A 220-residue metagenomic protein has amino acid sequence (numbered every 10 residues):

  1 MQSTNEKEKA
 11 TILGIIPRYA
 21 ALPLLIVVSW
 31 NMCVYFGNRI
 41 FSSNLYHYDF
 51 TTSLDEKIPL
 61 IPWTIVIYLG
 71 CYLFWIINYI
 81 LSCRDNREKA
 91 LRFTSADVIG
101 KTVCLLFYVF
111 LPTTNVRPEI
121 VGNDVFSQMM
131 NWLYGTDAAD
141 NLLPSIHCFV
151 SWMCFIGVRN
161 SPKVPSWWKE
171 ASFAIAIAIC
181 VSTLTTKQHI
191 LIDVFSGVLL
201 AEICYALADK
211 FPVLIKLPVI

Functional and structural regions predicted by a protein language model:
Q2-F74: N-terminal transmembrane-helix/juxtamembrane module of multi-pass inner/ER membrane proteins
M32-C33, K101-F107, A174-T185: Aromatic-anchored segments of alpha-helical transmembrane domains
N38-S53, C83-W167, I215-I220: Membrane-interface loops
Y72-E88: Internal transmembrane alpha-helix with an interfacial aromatic "cap," most often the third helix
I76-I80, C148-W168, S172, V198-A208: Membrane-interfacial alpha-helical segments at the cytosolic side of multi-pass membrane proteins
C104-L111, S182-H189, C204-I215: Juxtamembrane membrane-interface segments at transmembrane alpha-helix termini
A139-L143, A178-A206: Interfacial helix-loop-helix junctions of multi-pass membrane proteins
